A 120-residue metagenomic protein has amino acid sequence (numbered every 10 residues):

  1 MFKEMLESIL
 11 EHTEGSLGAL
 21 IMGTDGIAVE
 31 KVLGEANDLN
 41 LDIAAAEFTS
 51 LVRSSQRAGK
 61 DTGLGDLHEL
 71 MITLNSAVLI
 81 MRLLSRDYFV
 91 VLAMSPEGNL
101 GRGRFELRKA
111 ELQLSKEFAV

Functional and structural regions predicted by a protein language model:
M1-V120: Non-catalytic interaction/Regulatory regions outside core domains
